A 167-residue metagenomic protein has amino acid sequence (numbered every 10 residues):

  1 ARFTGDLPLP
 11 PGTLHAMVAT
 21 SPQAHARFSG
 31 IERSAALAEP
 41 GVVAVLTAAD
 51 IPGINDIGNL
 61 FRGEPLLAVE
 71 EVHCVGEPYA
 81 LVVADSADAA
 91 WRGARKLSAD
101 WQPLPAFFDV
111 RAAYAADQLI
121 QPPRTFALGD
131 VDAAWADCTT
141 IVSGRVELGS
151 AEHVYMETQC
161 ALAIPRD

Functional and structural regions predicted by a protein language model:
A1-D167: Structural alpha/beta core scaffold segments of enzyme domains
